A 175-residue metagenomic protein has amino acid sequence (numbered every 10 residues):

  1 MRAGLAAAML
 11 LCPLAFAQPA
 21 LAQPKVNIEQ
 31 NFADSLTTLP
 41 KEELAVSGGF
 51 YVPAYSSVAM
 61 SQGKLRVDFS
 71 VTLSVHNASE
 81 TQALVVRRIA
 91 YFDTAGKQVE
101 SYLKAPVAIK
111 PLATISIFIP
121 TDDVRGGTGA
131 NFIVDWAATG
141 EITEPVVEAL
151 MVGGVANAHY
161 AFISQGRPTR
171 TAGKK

Functional and structural regions predicted by a protein language model:
G4-A15: Bacterial N-terminal signal peptides
F16-A22: Sec/Tat signal peptide C-region and signal peptidase I cleavage site
K25-L36, D123-K175: Terminal connector regions
V58-R66, S79: Short, solvent-exposed beta-strand/turn "edge" segments of beta-rich domains on protein surfaces
L65-T72, A130: Short, solvent-exposed loop/turn segments enriched in Ser/Thr/Gly
V75-Q82: Asparagine-centered strand-capping/turn motif at beta-strand->loop junctions
Q82-I89, E100-Y102, E144-V146: Short, hydrophobic/aromatic beta-strand segments
T94-N131: Intrinsically disordered, low-complexity Pro/Gly/Ser/Thr-rich segments with frequent PxxP/GP/PP motifs and embedded
